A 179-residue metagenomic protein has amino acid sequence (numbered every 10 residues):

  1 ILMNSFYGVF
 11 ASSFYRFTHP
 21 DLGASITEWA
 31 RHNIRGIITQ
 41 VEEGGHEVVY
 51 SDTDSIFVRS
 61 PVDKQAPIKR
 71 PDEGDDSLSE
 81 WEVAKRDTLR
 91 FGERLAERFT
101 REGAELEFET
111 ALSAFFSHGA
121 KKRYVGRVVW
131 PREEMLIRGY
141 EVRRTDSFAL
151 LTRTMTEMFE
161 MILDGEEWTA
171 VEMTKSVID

Functional and structural regions predicted by a protein language model:
I1, S13-H19, S51, F108-E109 (+1 more regions): Short coil/turn segments at secondary-structure boundaries
I1, S5, D21, T39: Glycine- and hydrophobic-rich flexible loops that cap the catalytic core of alpha/beta enzyme folds
I1-S12, S51-T53, A120-K121: Core structural elements
V9-E28: Gly-rich Lys/Arg/Thr-decorated short loops/hinges at beta-loop-alpha junctions or inter-strand turns that position
S13, F17, I56-D63: Short, hydrophobic beta-strand segments
A30-I38, T88-G92: Short, hydrophobic/amphipathic alpha-helical packing segments that form internal helix faces or helix-helix interfaces
N33-T53, V58: Active-site palm subdomain of RNA-directed nucleic acid polymerases
R59-D179: C-terminal polymerase-core module
